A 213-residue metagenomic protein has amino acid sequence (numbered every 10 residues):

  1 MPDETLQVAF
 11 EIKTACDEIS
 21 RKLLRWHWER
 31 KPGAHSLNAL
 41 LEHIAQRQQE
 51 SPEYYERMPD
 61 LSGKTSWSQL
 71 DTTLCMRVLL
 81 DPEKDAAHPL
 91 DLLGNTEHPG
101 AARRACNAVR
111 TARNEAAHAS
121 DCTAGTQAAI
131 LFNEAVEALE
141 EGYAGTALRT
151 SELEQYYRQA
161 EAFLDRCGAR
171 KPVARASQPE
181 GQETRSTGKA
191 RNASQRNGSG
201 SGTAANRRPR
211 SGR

Functional and structural regions predicted by a protein language model:
M1-S186: Amphipathic alpha-helical interface elements
K189-R213: Long, low-complexity, intrinsically disordered segments
